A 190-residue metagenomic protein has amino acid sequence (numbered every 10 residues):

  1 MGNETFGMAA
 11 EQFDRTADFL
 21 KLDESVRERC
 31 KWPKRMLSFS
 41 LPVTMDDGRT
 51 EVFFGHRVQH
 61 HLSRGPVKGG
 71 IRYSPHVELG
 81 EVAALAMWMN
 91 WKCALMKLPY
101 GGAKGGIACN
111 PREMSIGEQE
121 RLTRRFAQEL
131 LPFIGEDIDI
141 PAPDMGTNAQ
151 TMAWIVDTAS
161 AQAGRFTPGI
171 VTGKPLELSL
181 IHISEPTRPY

Functional and structural regions predicted by a protein language model:
E4-W154, L178: Metallocofactor- and cofactor-centric catalytic cores in central/energy metabolism, strongly enriched
G69, E185-P186: Intrinsic disorder/low-complexity segments enriched in polar/small residues
A149-T167: Phosphate-backbone binding interfaces of nucleic-acid-interacting proteins
I170-P175: Hydrophobic, small-residue-rich alpha-helical packing segments that form membrane-like cores
I181-H182, P189-Y190: Single conserved hydrophobic/aromatic residue that forms the stacking wall/gate of nucleotide- or nucleobase-binding
